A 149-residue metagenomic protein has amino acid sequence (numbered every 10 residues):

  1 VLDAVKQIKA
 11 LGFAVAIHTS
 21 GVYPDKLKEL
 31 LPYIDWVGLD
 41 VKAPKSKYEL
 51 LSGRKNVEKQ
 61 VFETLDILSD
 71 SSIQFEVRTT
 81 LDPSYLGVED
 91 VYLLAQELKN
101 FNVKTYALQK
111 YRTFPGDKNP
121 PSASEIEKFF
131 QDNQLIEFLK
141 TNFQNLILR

Functional and structural regions predicted by a protein language model:
V1-S122: Conserved AdoMet/S-adenosylmethionine-binding subsite of the radical SAM
P115-R149: Short acidic, glycine/proline-enriched helix-loop-strand junctions
